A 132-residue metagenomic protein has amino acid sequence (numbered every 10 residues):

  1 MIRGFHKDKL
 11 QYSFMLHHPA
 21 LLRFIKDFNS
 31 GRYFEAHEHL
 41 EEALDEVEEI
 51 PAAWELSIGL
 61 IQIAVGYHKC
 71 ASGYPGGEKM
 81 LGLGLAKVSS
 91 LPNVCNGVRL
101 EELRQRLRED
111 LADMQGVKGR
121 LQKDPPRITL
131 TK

Functional and structural regions predicted by a protein language model:
M1-E49, L83-K132: N-terminal alpha-helical interaction modules that lie
A20, E55, L60-Q62: TPR repeat positional signature
K26-D27, I61, H68: Residue-level signature for tetratricopeptide repeat
R32, G73-Y74: Residues in the short coil linking paired helices within alpha-helical repeat scaffolds
E49-L56, Y74, G97: Short, surface-exposed loop/turn segments at secondary-structure junctions
I63, C70, G77-M80, G84: Short secondary-structure subsegments characteristic of cysteine-rich extracellular domains
H68-C70, M114: TPR/TPR-like alpha-solenoid repeats
